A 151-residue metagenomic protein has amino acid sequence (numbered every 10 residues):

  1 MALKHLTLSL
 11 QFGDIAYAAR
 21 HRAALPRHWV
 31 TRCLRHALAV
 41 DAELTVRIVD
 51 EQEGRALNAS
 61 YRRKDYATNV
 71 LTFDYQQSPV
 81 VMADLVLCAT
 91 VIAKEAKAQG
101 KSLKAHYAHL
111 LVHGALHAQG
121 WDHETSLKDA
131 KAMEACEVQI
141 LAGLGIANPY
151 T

Functional and structural regions predicted by a protein language model:
M1-Y107, L116-T151: An acidic/histidine-cluster motif and surrounding catalytic segment that typifies divalent-metal-assisted enzyme active
